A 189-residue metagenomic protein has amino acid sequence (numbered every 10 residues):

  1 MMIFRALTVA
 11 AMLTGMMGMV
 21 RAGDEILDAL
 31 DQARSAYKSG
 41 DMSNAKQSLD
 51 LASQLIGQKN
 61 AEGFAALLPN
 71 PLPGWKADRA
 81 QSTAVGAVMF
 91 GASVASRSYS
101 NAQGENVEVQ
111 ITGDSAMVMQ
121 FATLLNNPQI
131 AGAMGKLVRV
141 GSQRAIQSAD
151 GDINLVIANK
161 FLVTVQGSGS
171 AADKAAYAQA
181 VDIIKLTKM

Functional and structural regions predicted by a protein language model:
M1-T8: Bacterial N-terminal signal peptides that target proteins for export
M17-A22: Sec/Tat signal peptide C-region and signal peptidase I cleavage site
G23-K38, K46-D50, V88, A133-M189: A short, solvent-exposed beta-edge/loop patch
M42, K46-A66: Short, charge-rich amphipathic alpha-helical segments embedded in non-transmembrane helical bundles/solenoids
G57, K76, L186-M189: Residue-level signal for secondary-structure boundary elements
E62-S148: Short, solvent-exposed recognition patches
